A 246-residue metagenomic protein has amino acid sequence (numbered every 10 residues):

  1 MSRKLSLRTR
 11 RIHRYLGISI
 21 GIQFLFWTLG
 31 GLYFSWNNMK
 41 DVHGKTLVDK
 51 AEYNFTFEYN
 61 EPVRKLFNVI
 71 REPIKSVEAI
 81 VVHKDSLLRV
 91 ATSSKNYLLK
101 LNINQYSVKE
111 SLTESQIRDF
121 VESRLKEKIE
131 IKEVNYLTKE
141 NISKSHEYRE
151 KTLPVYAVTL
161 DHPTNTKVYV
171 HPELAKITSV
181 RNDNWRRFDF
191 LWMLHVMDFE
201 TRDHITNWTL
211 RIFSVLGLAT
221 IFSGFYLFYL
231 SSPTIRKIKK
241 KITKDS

Functional and structural regions predicted by a protein language model:
M1-F57, D189, F199-S246: Internal alpha-helical transmembrane segments
S35-N38, E61-K65, K100-N102: Short, solvent-exposed coil/turn linker segments
H43-V81, E110-S145: Short, non-transmembrane alpha-helical segments in secretory-pathway proteins
K65-F67, K95-L99, I129, T166-V168 (+3 more regions): Short loop/beta submotifs within extracellular cysteine-rich repeat domains
I70-L99, S145-N165: Exposed beta-strand-loop-beta-strand "reactive/processing" segments of non-cytosolic proteins
K95-S111, S231-I242: Short N-terminal helix-initiation segments at or just after the protein's N-terminus
N102-S111, I117-K132, L153-V196: Extended, hydrophilic extramembrane loops/domains of integral membrane proteins
R149-E150, L194, T206: Hydrophobic alpha-helical segments
